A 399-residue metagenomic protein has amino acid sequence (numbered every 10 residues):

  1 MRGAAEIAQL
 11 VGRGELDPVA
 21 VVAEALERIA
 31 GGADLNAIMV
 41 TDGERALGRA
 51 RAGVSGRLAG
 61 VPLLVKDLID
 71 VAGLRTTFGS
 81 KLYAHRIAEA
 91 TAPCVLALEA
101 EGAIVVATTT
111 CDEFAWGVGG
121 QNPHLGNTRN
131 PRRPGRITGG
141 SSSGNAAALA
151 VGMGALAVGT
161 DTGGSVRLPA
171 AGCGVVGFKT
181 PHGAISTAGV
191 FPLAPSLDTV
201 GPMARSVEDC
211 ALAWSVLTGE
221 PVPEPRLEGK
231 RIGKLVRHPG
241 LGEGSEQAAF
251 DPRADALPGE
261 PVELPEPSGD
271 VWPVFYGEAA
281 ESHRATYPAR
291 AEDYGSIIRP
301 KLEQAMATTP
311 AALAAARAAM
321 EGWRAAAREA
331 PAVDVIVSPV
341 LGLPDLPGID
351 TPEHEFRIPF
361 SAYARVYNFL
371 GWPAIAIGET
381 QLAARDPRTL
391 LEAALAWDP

Functional and structural regions predicted by a protein language model:
M1-T41: An N-terminal boundary/leader segment
G14, G60, A100, A211 (+2 more regions): Glycine-rich, small-residue loops and helix-cap segments that act as flexible hinges at active-site edges
E15-A23, R51, E246-E263, R284-A289 (+1 more regions): Acyltransferase
A25, A46, K66, L98 (+2 more regions): Conserved hydrophobic/aromatic pocket- or pore-lining residues that grip, position, or stack substrates in active sites
G31, L96, V151-H238, A314 (+1 more regions): Structural helix-boundary/capping segments
L58-F78, G229, P273-E321, G378-E379: Short helix-loop capping/hinge segments that flank enzyme active sites or metal/cofactor-binding pockets
A59-L197, L235, S338-E355: Short glycine/serine-rich loop/turn segments
A72, V216-V274, G295-I298, Q304-M306: Gly/Ser-rich, acidic/histidine-flanked active-site/gating loops
